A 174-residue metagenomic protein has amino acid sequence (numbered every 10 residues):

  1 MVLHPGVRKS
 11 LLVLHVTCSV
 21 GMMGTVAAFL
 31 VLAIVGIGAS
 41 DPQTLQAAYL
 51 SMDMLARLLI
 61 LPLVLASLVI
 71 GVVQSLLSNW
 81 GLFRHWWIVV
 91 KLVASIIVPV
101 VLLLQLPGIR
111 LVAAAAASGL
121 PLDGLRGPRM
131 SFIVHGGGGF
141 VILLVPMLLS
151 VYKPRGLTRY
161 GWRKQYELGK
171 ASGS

Functional and structural regions predicted by a protein language model:
M1-S174: Polytopic transmembrane helical bundles with strong interfacial aromatic enrichment
